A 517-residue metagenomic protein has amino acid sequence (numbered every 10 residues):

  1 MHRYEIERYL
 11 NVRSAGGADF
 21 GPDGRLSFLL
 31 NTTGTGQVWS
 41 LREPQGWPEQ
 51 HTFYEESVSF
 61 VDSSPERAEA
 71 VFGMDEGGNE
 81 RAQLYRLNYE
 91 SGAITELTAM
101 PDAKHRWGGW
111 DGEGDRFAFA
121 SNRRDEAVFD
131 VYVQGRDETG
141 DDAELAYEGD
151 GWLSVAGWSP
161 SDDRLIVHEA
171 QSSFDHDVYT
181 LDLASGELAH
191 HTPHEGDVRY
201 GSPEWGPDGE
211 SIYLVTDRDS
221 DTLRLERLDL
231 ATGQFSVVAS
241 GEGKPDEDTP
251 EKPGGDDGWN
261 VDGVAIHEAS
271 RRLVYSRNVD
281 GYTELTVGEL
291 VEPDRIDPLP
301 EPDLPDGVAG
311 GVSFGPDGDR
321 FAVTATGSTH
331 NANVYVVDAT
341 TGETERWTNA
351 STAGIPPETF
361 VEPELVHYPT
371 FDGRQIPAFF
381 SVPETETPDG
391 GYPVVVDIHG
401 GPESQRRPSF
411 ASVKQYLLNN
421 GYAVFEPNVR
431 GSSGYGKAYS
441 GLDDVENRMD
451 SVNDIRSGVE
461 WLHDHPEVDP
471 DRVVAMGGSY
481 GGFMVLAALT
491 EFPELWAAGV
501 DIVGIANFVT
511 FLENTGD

Functional and structural regions predicted by a protein language model:
H2-A18, P22-E49, F53-P377, S381-G390 (+2 more regions): Peripheral, non-catalytic segments that deliver or gate enzyme domains
L41, F425-P427, I502: The conserved SAM/SAH-binding core of class I Rossmann-like methyltransferase domains, concentrating on the hydrophobic
I376, P393, R472: Alpha/beta-hydrolase fold active-site loops
V394, L418-N428: A fold-wide structural signal in alpha/beta-hydrolase
I398-G400: The conserved beta1-alpha1 loop
V429-D517: Active-site-proximal cap/loop segments of hydrolase catalytic domains
